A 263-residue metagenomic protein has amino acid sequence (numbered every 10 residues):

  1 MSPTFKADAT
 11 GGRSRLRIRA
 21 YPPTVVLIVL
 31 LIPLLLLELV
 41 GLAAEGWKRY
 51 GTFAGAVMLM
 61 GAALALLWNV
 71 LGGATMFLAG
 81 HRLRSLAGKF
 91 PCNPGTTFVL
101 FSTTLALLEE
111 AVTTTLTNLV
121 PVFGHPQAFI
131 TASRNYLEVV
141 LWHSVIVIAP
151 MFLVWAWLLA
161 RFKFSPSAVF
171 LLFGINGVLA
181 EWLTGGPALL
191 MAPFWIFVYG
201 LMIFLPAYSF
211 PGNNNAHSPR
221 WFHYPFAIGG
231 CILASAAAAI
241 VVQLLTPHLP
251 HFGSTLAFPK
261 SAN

Functional and structural regions predicted by a protein language model:
S2-N263: Aromatic-rich, lipid-facing transmembrane alpha helices and their immediate juxtamembrane interface loops in integral
